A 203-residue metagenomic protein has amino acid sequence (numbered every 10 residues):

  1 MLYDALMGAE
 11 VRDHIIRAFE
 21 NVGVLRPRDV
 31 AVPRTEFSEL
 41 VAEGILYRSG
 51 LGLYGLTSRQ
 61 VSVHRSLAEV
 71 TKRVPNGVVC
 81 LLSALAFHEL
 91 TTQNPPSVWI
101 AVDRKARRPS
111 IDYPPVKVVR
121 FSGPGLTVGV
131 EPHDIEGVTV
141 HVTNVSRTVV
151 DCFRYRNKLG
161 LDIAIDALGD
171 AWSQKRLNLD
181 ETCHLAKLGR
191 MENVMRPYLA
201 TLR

Functional and structural regions predicted by a protein language model:
D4-A5, A9-V32, E36, V41 (+2 more regions): Nucleic-acid-binding surface
